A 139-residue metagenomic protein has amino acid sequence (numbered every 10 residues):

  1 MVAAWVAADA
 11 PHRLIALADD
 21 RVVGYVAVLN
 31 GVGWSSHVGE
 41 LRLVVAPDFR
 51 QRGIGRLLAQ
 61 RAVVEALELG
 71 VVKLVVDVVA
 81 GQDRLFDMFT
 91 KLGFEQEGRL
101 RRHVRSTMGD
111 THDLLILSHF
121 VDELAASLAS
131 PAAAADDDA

Functional and structural regions predicted by a protein language model:
M1, L67, R84, Q96-V104 (+1 more regions): Catalytic cores of nucleotide-enabled group-transfer and carboxylate-activating enzymes in metabolic and assembly-line
M1-D48, A59, F120-D122, D138: Acetyl-CoA-dependent GNAT
H12-R13, V22-V26, V63, L69 (+1 more regions): Central antiparallel beta-sheet cores of small beta-barrel/beta-sandwich binding domains
V22, R56-L57, A80-G98: Conserved active-site alpha-helix within GNAT-family acetyltransferase domains
G39, R102-A139: C-terminal "cap" of GNAT-fold acetyltransferases
R42-V44, V75-D77, I116-S118: Short aromatic/hydrophobic contact patches that present stacked aromatics for nucleic-acid/ligand binding
Q51-E68, D87-K91: Conserved acetyl-CoA-binding loop-helix of GNAT-fold acetyltransferases
V75-V78, T90, E95-H112: Conserved catalytic-core motifs of GNAT/GCN5-like acyltransferases
